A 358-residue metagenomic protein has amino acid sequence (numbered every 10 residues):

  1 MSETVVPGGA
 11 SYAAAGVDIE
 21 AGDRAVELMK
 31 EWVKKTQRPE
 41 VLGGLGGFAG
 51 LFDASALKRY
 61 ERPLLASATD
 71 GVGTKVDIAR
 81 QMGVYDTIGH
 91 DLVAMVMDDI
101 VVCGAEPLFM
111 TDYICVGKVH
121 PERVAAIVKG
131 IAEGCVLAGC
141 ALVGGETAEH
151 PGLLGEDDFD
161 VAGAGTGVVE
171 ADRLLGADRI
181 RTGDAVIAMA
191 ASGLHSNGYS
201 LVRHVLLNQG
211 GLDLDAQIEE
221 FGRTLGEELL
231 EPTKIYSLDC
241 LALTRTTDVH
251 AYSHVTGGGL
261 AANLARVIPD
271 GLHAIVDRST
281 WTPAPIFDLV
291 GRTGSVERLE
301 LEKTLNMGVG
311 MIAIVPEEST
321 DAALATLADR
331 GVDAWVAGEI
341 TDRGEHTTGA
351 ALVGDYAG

Functional and structural regions predicted by a protein language model:
S2-A14, R123-A141, L154-F159, D213 (+2 more regions): Glycine-/charge-enriched secondary-structure boundary and capping motifs
S2-E40: N-terminal amphipathic/basic leader segments beginning at the initiator methionine
D18, D70, G183, H254 (+1 more regions): Residue-level signature of catalytic and energy-coupling elements of molecular machines, predominantly ATP/GTP-dependent
V26, A125-V128, Y199: Hydrophobic face of alpha-helices
M29, L51-A54, V96-M97, V202-V205 (+4 more regions): Buried hydrophobic packing segments
E31-S192: Glycine-rich phosphate/pyrophosphate-binding loop regions near the starts of catalytic domains
Y60-E61, K75-V76, S196-G198, N263-L264 (+1 more regions): Short helix/loop capping segments that flank catalytic or ligand/cofactor-binding pockets
T182-E227: Acidic, glycine-rich loop-and-beta core segments that form the ion-binding/anion-interacting portion of active sites
